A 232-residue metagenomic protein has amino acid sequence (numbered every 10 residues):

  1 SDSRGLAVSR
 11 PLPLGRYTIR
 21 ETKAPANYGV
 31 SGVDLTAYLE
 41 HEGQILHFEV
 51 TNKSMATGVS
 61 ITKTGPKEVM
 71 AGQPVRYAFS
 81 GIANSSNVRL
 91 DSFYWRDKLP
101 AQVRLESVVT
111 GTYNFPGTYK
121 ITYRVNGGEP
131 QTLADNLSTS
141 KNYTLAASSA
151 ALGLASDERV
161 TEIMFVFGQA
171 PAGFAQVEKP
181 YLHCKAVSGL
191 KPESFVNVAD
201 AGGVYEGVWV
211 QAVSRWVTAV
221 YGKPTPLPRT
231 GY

Functional and structural regions predicted by a protein language model:
S1-Y232: Solvent-exposed loop/turn and edge beta-strand elements of beta-rich ligand-binding domains
